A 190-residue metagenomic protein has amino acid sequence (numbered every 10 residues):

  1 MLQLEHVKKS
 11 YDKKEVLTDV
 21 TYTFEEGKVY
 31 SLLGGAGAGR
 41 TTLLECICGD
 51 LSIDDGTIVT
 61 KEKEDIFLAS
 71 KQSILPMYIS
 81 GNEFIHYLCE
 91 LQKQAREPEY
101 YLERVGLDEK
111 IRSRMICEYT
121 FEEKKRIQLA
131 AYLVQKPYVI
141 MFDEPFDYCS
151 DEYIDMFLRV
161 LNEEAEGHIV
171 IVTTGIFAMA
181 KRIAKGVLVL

Functional and structural regions predicted by a protein language model:
L2, L17-D19: Conserved structural motif at the start of ABC-family nucleotide-binding domains
L33-G35: The feature captures the beta-strand-to-loop junction immediately N-terminal to the Walker
C48: Helix-to-loop junction immediately C-terminal to a conserved catalytic motif
Q72, M77-K93: Q-loop/switch helix immediately C-terminal to the Walker
Y101-E118: Conserved ABC nucleotide-binding domain
L129: Hydrophobic anchor residue at the start of the ABC signature
I140-E144, C149: Catalytic Walker B motif of ABC-type/P-loop ATPase nucleotide-binding domains
